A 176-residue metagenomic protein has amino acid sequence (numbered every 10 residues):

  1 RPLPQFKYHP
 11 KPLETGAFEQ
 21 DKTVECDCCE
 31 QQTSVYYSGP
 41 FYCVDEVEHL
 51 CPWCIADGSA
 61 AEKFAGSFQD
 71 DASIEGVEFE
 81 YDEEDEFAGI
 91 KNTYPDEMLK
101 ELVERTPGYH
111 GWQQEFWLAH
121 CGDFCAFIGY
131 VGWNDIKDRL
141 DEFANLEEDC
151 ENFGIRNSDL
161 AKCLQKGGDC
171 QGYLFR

Functional and structural regions predicted by a protein language model:
R1-R176: Preference for intrinsically disordered or flexible, low-complexity segments and adjacent hinge/connector residues
